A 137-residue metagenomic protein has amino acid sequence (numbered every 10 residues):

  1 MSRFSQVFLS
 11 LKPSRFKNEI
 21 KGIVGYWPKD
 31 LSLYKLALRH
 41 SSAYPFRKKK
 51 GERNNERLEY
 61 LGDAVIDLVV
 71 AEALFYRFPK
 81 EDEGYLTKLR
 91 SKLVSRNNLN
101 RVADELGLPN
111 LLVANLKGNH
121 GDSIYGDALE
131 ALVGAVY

Functional and structural regions predicted by a protein language model:
S2-Y137: RNase III-family endoribonuclease catalytic core
